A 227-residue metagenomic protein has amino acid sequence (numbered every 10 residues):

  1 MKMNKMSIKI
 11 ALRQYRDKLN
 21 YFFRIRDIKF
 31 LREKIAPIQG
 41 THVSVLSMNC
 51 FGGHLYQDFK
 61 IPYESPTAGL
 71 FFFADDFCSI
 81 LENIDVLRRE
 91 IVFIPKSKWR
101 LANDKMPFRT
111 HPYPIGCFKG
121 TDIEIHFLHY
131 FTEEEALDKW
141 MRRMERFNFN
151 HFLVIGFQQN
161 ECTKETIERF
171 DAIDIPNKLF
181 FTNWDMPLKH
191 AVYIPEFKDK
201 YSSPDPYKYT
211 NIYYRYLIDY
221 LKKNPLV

Functional and structural regions predicted by a protein language model:
M1-G40: Membrane-proximal basic amphipathic "stem/tether" segments
M3-I10, D75, E135, K208 (+1 more regions): Alpha-helix boundary/N-cap detector
A11, D174, N224-L226: Catalytic cores of PAPS-dependent sulfotransferases and nucleotide-sugar/CMP/GDP-dependent glycosyltransferases
A11, K18, I80-N83, R169 (+1 more regions): Charge-rich, solvent-exposed alpha-helical interaction surfaces
K29-T41, S47-F152, F157, C162 (+1 more regions): Positively charged, amphipathic N-terminal segments that serve as targeting/anchoring signals
D75, N148-F149, E168-I194: Structural alpha-beta junctions
C162-T163, L188: Short, well-ordered, mixed-charge alpha-helical segments that flank or form enzyme active sites
N183-V227: Polybasic, proline/glycine-rich intrinsically disordered low-complexity segments
